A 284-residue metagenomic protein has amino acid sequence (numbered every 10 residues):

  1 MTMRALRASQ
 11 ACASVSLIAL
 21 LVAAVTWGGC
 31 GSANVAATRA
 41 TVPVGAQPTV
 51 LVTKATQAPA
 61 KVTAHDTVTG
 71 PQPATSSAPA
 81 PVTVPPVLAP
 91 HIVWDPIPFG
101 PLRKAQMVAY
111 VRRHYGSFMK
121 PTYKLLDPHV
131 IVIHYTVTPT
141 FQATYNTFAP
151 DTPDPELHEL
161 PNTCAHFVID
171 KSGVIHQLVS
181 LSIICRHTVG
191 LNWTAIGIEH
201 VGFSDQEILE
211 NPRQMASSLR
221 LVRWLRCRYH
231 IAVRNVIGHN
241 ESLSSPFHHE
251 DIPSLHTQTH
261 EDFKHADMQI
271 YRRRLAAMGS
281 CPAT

Functional and structural regions predicted by a protein language model:
T2-A5, Q10, G29-A37, V44 (+3 more regions): Basic/polar, cationic surfaces and motifs that engage anionic cell-wall and phosphate/carboxylate ligands
S9, S14-S16, S32, S76-S77: Serine residues within intrinsically disordered or low-complexity segments
V15-W27: Bacterial N-terminal signal peptides
G28-G45, T49-T188: N-terminal catalytic cores of peptidoglycan-degrading enzymes
M119-P121, C164-A165, G202-P212: Second-shell loop/turn segments in exported
L126, L160, L191, E207-M215: Solvent-exposed, acidic/flexible segments
V189-I198: Short coil-to-beta-strand
